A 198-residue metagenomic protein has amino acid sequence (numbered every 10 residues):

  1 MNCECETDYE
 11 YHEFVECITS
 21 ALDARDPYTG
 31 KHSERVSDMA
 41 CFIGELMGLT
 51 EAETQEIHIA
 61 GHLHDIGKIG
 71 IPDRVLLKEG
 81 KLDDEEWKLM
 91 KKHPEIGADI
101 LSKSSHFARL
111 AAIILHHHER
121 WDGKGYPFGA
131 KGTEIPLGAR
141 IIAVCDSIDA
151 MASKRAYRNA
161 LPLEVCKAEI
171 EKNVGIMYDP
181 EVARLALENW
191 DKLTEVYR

Functional and structural regions predicted by a protein language model:
C3-R198: Metal-dependent catalytic cores of enzymes that make or break cyclic nucleotides and related phosphoester linkages
